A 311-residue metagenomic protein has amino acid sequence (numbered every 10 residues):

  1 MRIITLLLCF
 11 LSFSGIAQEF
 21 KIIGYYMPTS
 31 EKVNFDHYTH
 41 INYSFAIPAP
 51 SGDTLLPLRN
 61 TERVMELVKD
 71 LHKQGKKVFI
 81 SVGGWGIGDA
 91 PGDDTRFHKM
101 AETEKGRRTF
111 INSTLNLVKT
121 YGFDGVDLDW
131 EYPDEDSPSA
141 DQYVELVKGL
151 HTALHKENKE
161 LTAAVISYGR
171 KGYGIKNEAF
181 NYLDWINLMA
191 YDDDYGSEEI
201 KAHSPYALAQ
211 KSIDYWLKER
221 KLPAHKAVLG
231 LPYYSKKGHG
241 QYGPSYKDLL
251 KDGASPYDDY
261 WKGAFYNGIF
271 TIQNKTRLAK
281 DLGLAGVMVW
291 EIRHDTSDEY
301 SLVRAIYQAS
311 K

Functional and structural regions predicted by a protein language model:
I3-F13: Sec-dependent N-terminal signal peptides
Q18-V118, A202-A207, D214: Glycan-recognition patch characteristic of GH18 chitinases/ENGases and related GlcNAc/peptidoglycan-binding proteins
F20, T39, Q74-V78, G122-D124 (+4 more regions): Short, well-ordered coil/turn segments that N-cap beta-strands
I23, P50-R63, N112, P133-A254: Substrate-binding surface in catalytic domains of secreted glycosidases
N34-Y38, N60-L67, D93-F97, G106-T114 (+10 more regions): Stable alpha-helical elements in mature extracytoplasmic
I41, I80, L128, I186 (+3 more regions): Conserved, mostly hydrophobic/aromatic
G88-T95, I213, A224-L282, V303-K311: Glycan-binding loop/region signatures in secreted carbohydrate-active enzymes
A153, K218, D295-K311: Active-site-proximal helices and loops of the catalytic beta/alpha 8
